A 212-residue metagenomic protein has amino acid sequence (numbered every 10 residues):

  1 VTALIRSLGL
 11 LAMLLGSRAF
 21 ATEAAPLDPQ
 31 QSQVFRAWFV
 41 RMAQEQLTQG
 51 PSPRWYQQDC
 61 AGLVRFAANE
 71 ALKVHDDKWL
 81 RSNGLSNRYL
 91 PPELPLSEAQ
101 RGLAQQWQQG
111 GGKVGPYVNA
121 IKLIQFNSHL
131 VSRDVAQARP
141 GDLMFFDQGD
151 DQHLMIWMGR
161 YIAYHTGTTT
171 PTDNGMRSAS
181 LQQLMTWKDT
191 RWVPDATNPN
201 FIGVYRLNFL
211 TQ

Functional and structural regions predicted by a protein language model:
T2-L10: Sec-dependent signal peptide recognition, specifically the positively charged N-region followed immediately by
L8, Y56-D59, R133: Residues at the start of alpha-helices and the adjacent loop-to-helix junctions
G16-S17: N-terminal signal peptide c-region/cleavage motif recognized by signal peptidases
F20-Y117: N-terminal capping segments
G62-F66, M155-W157, I162-H165, A179-Q182: Active-site scaffold segments
N87-T172: ...with weaker cross-activation on analogous glycine-rich loops/strands in unrelated enzymes
H165-T168, G175-Q212: Low-complexity, Gly/Ser/Thr/Pro-rich intrinsically disordered linker/tail segments
